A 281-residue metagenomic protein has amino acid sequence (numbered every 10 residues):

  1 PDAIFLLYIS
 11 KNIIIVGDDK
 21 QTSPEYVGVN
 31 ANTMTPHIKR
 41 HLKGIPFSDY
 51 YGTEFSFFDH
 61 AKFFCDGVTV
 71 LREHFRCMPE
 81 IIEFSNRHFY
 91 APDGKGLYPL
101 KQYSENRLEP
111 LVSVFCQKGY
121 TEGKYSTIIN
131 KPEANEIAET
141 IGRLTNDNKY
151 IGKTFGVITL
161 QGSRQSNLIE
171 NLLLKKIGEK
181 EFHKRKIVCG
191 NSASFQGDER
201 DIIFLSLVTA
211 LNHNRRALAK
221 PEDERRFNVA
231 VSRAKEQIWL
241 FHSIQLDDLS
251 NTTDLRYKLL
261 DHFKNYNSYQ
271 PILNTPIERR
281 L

Functional and structural regions predicted by a protein language model:
P1-L281: Conserved helicase motor core of SF1/SF2 NTP-dependent helicases
